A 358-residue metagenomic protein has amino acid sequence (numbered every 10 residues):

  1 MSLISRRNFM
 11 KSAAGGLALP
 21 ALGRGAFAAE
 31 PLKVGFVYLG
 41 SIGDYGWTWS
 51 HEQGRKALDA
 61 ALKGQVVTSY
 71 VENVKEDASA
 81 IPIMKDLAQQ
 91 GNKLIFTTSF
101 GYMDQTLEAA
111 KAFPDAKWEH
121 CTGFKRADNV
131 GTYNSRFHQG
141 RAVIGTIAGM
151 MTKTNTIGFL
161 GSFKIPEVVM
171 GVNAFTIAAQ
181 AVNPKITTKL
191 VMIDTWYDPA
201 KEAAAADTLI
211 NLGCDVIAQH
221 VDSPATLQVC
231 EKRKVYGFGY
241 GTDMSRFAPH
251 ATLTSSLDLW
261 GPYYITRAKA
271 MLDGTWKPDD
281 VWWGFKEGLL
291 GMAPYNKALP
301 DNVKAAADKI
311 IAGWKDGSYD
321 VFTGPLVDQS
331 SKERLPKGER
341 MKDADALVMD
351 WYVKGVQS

Functional and structural regions predicted by a protein language model:
M1-P20: N-terminal secretory signal peptides and thylakoid transit peptides that target proteins across membranes
R24-A28: Sec/Tat signal peptide C-region and signal peptidase I cleavage site
A29-S358: A residue-level marker of the well-folded mature domains of exported/periplasmic proteins
